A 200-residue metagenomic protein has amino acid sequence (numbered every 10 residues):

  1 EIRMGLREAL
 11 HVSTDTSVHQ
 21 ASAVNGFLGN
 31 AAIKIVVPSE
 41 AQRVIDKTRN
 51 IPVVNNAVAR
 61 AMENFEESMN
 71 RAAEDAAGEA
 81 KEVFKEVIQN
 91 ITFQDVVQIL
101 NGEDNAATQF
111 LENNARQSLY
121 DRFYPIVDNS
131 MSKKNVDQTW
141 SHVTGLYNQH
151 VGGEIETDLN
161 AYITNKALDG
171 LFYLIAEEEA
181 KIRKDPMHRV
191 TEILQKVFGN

Functional and structural regions predicted by a protein language model:
E1-S68: N-terminal Sec/ER secretory leader and immediately downstream segment of secreted/extracellular precursors
E8-H19, G78, E82, D121 (+3 more regions): Hydrophobic alpha-helical segments involved in membrane association or supramolecular assembly
S17, T92, P186: Residue-level signature of catalytic and energy-coupling elements of molecular machines, predominantly ATP/GTP-dependent
V18, K34-V36, I99, I193-K196: Soluble periplasmic/extracytoplasmic beta-strand elements of cell-envelope proteins
A57-S130: Mid-length scaffold segments of soluble, non-membrane domains
V96-I99, L111, I155, L159 (+2 more regions): Short acidic, glycine/proline-enriched loop segments that cap or flank alpha-helices
S118, R122, I126-K166: An amphipathic alpha-helical core segment
N160, A167-N200: A cross-kingdom marker for long, charged
